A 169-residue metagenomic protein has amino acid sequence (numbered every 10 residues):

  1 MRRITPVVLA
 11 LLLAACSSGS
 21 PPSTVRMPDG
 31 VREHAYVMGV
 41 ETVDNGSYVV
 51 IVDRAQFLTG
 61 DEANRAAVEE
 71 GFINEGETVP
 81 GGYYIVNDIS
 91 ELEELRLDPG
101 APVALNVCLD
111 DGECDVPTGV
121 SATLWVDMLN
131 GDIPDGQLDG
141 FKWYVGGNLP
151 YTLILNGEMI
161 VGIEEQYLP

Functional and structural regions predicted by a protein language model:
M1-I4: Positively charged n-region of N-terminal signal peptides that target proteins for export
V7-V8: Terminal non-domain segments
L12-A15: C-terminal motif of bacterial Sec signal peptides marking the signal peptidase cleavage site
G19-P169: Solvent-exposed hydroxyl-ligand-binding patches built from regularly spaced Ser/Thr and small hydrophobics
